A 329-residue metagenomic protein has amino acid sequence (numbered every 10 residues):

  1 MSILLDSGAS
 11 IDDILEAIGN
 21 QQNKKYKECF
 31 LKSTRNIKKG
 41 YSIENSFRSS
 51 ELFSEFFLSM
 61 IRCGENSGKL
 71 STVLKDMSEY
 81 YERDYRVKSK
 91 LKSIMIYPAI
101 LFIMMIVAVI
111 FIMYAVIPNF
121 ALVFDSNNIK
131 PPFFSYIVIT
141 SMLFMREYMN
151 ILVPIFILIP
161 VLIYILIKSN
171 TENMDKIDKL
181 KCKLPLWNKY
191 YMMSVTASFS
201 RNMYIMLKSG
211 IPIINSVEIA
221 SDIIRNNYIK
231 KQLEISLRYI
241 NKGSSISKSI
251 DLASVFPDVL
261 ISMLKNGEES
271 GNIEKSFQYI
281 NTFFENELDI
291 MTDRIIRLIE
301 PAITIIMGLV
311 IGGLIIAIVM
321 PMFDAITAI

Functional and structural regions predicted by a protein language model:
M1-I100, D178, C182-P301: Catalytic metal-binding core of the metallo-beta-lactamase
F56, F133, T140, E172-K176 (+1 more regions): Exposed alpha-helical structural elements
R86-L166, N286-I329: Bilayer-spanning, highly hydrophobic alpha-helical transmembrane segments
S126-I129, L162-L184: Juxtamembrane helix-loop transition segments at the membrane interface in multi-pass membrane proteins
I151-E172, K208-I223: Alpha-helical membrane-embedding segments and immediately adjacent membrane-interface amphipathic helices
S169-E172, D222, S254-V255, E285 (+1 more regions): Short flexible/disordered coil segments
